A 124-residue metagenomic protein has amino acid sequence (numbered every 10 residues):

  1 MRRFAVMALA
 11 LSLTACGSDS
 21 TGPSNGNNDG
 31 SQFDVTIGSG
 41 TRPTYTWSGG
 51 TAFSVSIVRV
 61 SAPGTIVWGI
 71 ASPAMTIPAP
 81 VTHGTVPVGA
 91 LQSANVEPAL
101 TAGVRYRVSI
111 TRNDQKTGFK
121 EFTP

Functional and structural regions predicted by a protein language model:
R2-M7: Sec-dependent signal peptide recognition, specifically the positively charged N-region followed immediately by
S12-A15: C-terminal motif of bacterial Sec signal peptides marking the signal peptidase cleavage site
G17-G64, K120-P124: N-terminal non-catalytic regions of secreted/periplasmic and cell-surface proteins
S56-T82: Aromatic (tryptophan-biased) beta-strands that constitute blades/sheets of beta-rich domains
T76-G103: Signal that preferentially marks extracellular ectodomain short beta-strand elements of beta-sandwich modules
E97-E121: Short, exposed beta-strand-loop hairpins at the edges of beta-sheets in extracellular/periplasmic proteins
